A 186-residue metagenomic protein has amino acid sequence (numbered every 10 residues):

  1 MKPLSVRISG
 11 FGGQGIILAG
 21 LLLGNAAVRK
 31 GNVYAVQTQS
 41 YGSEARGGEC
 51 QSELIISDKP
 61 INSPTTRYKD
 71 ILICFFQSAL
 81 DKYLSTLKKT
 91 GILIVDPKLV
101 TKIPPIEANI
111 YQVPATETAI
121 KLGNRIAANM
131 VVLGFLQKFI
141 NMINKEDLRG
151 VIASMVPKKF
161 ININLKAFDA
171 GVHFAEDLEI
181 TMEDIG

Functional and structural regions predicted by a protein language model:
M1-G186: Active-site cofactor/cluster-binding pocket
